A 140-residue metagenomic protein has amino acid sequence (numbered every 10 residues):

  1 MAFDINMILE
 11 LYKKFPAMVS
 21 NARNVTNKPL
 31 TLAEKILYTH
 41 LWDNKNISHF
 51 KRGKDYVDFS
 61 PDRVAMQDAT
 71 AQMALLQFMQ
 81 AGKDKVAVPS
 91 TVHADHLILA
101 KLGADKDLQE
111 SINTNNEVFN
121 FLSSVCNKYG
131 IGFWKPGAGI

Functional and structural regions predicted by a protein language model:
M1-I140: Fe-S-dependent hydro-lyases/dehydratases of central metabolism
